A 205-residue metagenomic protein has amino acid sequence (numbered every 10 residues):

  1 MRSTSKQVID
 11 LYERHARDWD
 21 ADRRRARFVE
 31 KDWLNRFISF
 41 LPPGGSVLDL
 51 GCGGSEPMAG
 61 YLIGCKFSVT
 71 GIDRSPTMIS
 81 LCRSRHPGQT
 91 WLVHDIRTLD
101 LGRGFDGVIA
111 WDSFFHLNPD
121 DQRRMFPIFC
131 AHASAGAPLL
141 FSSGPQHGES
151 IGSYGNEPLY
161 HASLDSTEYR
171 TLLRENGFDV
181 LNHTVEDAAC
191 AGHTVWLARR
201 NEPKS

Functional and structural regions predicted by a protein language model:
M1-P42, H147: Conserved class I S-adenosyl-L-methionine
L48, G53-T98: Class I SAM-dependent methyltransferase SAM/SAH-binding core
I109-A110: A conserved beta-strand element that flanks and buttresses the S-adenosyl-L-methionine
R123-A135: A short glycine-rich, Lys/Arg-flanked "PGG" loop and its adjoining helix->strand segment in the class I
G136-S143: Conserved beta-strand signature within the Rossmann-like core of class I S-adenosyl-L-methionine
G152-E168: Acceptor-substrate binding/catalytic loop of class I
S166-H183, E202-P203: A SAM-dependent methyltransferase catalytic signature shared across enzymes that methylate proteins
V185-S205: Core SAM-dependent methyltransferase catalytic element
